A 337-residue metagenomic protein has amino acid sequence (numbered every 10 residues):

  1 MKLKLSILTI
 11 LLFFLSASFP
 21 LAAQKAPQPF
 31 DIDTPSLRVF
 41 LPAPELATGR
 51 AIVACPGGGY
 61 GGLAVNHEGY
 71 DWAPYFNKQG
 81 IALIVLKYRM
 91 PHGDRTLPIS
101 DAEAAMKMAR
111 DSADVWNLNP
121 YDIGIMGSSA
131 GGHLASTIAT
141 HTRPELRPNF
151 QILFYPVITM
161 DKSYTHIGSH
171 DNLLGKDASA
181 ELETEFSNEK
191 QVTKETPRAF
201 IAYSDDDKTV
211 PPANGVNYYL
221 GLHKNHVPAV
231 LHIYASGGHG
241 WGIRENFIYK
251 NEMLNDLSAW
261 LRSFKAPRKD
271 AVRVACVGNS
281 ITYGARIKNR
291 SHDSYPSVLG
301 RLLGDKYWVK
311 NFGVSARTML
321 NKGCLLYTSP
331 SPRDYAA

Functional and structural regions predicted by a protein language model:
G49-G57: Short beta-strand element of the alpha/beta-hydrolase
D94-A113: Alpha/beta-hydrolase active-site loop
K107-T165: Primarily recognizes the serine-hydrolase "nucleophile elbow" in alpha/beta-hydrolase and SGNH/GDSL folds
P156-Q191: Mobile cap/lid helix-loop segments that gate and shape the active-site cleft of serine hydrolases
I201-Y203: Short beta-strand/loop motif that positions the catalytic acidic residue of the alpha/beta-hydrolase fold
V216-P267: C-terminal catalytic histidine-bearing segment of alpha/beta-hydrolase fold enzymes
P267-S315: Serine-esterase "nucleophile elbow" of acetyl-processing enzymes
Y327-A337: Single conserved hydrophobic/aromatic residue that forms the stacking wall/gate of nucleotide- or nucleobase-binding
